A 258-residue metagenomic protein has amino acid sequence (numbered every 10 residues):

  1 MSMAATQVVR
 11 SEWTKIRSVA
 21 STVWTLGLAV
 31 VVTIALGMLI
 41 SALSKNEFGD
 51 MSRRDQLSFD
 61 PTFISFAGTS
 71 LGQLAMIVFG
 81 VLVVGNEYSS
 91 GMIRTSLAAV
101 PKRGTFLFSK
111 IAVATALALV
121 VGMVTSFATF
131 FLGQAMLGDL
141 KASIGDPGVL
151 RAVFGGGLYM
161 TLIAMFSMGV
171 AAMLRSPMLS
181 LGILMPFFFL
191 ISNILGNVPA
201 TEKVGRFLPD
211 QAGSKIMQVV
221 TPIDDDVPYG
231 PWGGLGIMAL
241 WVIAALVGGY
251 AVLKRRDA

Functional and structural regions predicted by a protein language model:
M1-R10: Short, membrane-interfacial amphipathic segments enriched in basic
S2, S21-V81, L107-M173, F189-L195 (+3 more regions): Secretory targeting signals
W13-L28, L181-G182: Alpha-helical transmembrane segments and their helix-start/interface "positive-inside/aromatic belt" motifs in integral
V19-A20, P101-R103, R175-P177: Short loop-to-helix capping motifs
A42-G49, N86-S89, E202, A251-A258: Juxtamembrane transmembrane-helix termini
L82-A116: Helix-loop-helix units of permease transmembrane domains in multi-pass membrane transporters, especially ABC
M92, F127, M165, L181-G182: Transmembrane alpha-helix boundary/hinge residues in polytopic small-molecule transporters
I237-A258: Junction motif at the cytosolic side of a transmembrane helix
